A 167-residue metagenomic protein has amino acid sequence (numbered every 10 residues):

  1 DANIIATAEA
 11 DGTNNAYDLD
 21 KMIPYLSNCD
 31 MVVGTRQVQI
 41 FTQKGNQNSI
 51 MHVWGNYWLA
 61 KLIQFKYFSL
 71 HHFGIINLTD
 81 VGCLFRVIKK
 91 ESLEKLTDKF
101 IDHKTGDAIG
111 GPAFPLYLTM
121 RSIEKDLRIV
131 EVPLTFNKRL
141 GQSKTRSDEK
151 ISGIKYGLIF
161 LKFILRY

Functional and structural regions predicted by a protein language model:
A2-T13: Short beta-strand-to-loop acidic/aromatic patch adjacent to the donor-nucleotide binding site
I4, A16-F100, T105, L140-I151 (+1 more regions): Acceptor/aglycone-binding surface of glycosyltransferases and processive sugar-polymer synthases
A8, T35, T135: Conserved residues at the C-terminal ends of beta-strands
D11, V32, K89, S122 (+1 more regions): Residue-level signature of catalytic and energy-coupling elements of molecular machines, predominantly ATP/GTP-dependent
A108-Y117: Acidic donor-binding loop at a coil-to-helix junction in glycosyltransferase catalytic cores that engages
L116-N137: Catalytic donor-sugar/metal-binding loop of nucleotide-sugar-dependent glycosyltransferases
G153-Y167: A short amphipathic helical element positioned immediately N-terminal to and/or at the very start of a transmembrane
